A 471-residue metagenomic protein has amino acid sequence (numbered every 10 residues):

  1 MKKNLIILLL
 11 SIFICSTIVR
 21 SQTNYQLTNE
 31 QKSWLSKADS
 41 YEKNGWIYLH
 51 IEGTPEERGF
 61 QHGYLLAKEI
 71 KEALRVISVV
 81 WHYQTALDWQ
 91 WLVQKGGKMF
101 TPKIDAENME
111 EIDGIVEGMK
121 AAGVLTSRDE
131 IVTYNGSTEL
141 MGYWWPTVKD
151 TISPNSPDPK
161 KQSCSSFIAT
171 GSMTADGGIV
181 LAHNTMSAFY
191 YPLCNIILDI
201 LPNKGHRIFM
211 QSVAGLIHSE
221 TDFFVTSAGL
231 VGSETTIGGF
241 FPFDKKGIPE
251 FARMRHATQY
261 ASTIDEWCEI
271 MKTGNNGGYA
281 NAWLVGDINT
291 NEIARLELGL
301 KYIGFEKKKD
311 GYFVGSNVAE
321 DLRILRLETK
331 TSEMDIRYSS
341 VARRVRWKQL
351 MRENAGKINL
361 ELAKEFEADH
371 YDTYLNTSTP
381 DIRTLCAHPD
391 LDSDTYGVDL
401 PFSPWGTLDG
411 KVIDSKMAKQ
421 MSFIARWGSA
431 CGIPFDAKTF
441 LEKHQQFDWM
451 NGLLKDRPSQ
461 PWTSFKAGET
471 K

Functional and structural regions predicted by a protein language model:
M1-N4: Positively charged n-region of N-terminal signal peptides that target proteins for export
I7-S16: Bacterial N-terminal signal peptides
S21-D265, K272-G277, L284-K307, I336-K471: N-terminal mature-domain region immediately after signal-peptide cleavage in secreted/organellar precursors
E292-M334: Extended amphipathic alpha-helical segments with heptad-repeat/coiled-coil character used for oligomerization, fusion
